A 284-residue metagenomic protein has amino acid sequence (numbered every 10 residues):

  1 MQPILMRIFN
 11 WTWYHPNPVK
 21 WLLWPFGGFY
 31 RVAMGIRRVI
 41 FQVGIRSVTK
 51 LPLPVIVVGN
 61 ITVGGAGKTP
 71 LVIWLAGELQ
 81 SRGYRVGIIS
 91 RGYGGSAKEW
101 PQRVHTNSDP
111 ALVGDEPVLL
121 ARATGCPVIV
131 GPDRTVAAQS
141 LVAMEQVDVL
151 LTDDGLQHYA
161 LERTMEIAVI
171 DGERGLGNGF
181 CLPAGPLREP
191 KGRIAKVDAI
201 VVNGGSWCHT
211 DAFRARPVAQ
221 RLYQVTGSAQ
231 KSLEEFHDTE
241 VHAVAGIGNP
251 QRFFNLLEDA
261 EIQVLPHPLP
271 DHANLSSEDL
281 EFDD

Functional and structural regions predicted by a protein language model:
M1-W13, G175-D284: C-terminal accessory "lid"/substrate-recognition subdomains
Q2-P54: A transmembrane-helix-recognition feature enriched in membrane-embedded lipid enzymes and envelope glyco-/phospholipid
R38-T106: Walker A (P-loop) phosphate-binding motif
Q80, R122, E258: Anion (oxyanion) recognition and catalysis
Y84, Q146-D148, D284: Short, high-confidence coil segments that cap the C-terminus of an alpha-helix and link into the following beta-strand
G87-I89, A168, V241-V244: Conserved beta-strand elements of the Class I
G92-A212: Phosphate/Mg2+-binding loops and adjacent switch elements in nucleotide/diphosphate-handling enzyme cores
